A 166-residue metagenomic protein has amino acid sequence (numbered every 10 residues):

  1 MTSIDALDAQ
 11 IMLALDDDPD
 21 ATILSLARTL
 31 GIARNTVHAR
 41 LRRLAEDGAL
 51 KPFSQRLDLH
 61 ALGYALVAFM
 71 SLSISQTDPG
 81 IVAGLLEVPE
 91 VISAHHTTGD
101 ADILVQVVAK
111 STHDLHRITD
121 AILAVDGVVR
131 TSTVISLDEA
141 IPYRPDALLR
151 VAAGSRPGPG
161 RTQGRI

Functional and structural regions predicted by a protein language model:
M1-I166: A compositional/biophysical signature of low hydrophobicity enriched in polar/charged and small residues
